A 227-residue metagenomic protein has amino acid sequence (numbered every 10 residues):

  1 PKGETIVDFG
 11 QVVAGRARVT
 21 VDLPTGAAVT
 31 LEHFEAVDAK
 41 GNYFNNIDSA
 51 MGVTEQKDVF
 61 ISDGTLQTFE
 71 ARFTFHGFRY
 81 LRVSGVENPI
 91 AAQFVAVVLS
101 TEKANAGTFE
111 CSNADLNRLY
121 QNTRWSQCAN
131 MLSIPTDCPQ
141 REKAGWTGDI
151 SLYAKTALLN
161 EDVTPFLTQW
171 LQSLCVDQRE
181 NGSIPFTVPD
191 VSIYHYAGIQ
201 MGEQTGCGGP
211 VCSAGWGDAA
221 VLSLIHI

Functional and structural regions predicted by a protein language model:
P1-R141, G148-D149, V163-W170, L174 (+1 more regions): Extracellular/oxidizing-compartment recognition motifs
W146-L152, T156-L159, S213-G217: An alpha-helical repeat/solenoid feature that recognizes helix-turn-helix modules
I225-I227: Conserved small/polar residues in nucleotide/adenosyl-binding loops
